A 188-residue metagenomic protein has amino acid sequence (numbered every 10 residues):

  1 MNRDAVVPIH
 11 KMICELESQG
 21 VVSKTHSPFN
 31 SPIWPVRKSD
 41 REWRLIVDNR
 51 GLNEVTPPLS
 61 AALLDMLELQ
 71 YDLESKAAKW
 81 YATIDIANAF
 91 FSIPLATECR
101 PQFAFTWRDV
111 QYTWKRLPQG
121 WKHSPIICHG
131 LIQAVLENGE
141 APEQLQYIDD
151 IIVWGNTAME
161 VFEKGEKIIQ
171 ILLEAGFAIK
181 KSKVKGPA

Functional and structural regions predicted by a protein language model:
M1-A188: Retroelement reverse transcriptase polymerase core
